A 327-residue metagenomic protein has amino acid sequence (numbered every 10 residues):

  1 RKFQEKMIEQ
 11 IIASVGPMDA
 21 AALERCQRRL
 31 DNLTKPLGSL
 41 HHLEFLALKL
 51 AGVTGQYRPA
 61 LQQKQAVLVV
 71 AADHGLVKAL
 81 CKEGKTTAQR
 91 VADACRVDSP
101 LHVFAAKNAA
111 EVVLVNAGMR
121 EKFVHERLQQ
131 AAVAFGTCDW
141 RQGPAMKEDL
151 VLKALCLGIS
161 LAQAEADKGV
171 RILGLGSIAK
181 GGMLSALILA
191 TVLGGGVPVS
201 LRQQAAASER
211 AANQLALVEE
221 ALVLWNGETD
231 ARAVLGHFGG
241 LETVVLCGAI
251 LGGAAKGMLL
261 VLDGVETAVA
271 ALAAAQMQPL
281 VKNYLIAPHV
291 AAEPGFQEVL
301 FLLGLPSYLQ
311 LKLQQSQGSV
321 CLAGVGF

Functional and structural regions predicted by a protein language model:
F3-F327: N-terminal loops that bind phosphate or other acidic moieties and the adjacent beta-alpha structural core
